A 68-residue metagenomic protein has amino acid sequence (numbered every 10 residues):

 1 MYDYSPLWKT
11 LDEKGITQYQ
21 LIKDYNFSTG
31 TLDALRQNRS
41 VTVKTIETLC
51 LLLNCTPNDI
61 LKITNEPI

Functional and structural regions predicted by a protein language model:
M1-Y19: A short, Lys/Arg-rich alpha-helix, primarily the initiator
K9-E13, K62-I68: Short, charged recognition helix plus adjacent turn of helix-turn-helix-like nucleic-acid-binding domains
L11, I22, C50: The alpha-helix within a helix-turn-helix
G15-D33: Short alpha-helical DNA-recognition segment
Q18, V43-I46: Helix-turn-helix DNA-binding elements, focusing on the entry/boundary residues of the two helices that contact DNA
T45-C50, I60-L61: Hydrophobic micro-packing sites on short alpha-helices
